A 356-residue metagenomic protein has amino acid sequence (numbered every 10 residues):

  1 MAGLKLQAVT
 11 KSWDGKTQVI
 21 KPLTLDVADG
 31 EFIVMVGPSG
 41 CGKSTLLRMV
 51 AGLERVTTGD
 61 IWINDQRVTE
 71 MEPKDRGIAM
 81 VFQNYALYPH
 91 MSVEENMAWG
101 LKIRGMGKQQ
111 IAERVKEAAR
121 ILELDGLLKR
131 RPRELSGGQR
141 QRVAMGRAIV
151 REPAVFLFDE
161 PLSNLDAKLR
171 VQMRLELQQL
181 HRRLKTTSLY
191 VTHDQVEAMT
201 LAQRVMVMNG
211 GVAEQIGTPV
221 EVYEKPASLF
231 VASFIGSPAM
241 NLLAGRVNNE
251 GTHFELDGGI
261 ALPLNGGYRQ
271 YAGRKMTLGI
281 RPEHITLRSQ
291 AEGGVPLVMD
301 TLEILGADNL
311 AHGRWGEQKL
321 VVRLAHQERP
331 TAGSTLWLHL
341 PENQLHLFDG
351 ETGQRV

Functional and structural regions predicted by a protein language model:
K5, D26, W62, W337-H339: ABC ATPase nucleotide-binding domain
V36-P38: The feature captures the beta-strand-to-loop junction immediately N-terminal to the Walker
A51: Helix-to-loop junction immediately C-terminal to a conserved catalytic motif
T57-D60, Q110, G210, A244 (+1 more regions): Conserved coupling/switch loops of ABC nucleotide-binding domains, chiefly the family-specific signature
G59-R67: Conserved ABC transporter NBD signature motif
P73-F230: ABC ATPase nucleotide-binding domains
P238-N241, N249-V356: Non-catalytic connector elements of ABC transporters
